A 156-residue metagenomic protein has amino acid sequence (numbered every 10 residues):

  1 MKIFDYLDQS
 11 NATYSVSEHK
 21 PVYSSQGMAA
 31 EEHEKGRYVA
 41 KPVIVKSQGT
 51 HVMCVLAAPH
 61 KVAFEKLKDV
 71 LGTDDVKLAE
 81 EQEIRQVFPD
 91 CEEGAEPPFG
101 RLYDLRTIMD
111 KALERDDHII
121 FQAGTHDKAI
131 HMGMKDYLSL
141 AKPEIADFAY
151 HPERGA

Functional and structural regions predicted by a protein language model:
M1-A156: Extended, low-hydrophobicity, polar/charged segments
